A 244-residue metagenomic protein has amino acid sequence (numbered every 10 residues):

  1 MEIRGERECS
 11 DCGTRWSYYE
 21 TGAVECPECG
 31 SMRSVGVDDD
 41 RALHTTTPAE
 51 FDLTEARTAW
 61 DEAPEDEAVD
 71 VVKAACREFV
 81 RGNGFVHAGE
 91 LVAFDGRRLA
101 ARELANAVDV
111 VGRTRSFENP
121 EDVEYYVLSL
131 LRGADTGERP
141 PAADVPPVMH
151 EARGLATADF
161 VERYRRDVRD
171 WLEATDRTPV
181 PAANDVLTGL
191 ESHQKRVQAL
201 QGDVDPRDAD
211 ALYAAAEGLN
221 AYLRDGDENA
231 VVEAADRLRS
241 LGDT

Functional and structural regions predicted by a protein language model:
M1-D66: N-terminal cysteine/histidine-rich coordination modules
E2-R4, F160-Y164, V186-T188: Helix-boundary capping/turn motifs
T14, G30-S31, T47-T58, V69-A74 (+2 more regions): Short, surface-exposed, charge-dense and proline/glycine-enriched linear segments
Y19-E20, S34-V37, P48-A49, D170 (+3 more regions): Bulky hydrophobic/aromatic packing residues
C26-S34, A93, A158, E162 (+2 more regions): General structural signal for secondary-structure boundaries
A59-T178: Long amphipathic alpha-helical segments with strong coiled-coil/leucine-zipper propensity
R166-D170, P181-T244: Alpha-helical oligomerization segments
